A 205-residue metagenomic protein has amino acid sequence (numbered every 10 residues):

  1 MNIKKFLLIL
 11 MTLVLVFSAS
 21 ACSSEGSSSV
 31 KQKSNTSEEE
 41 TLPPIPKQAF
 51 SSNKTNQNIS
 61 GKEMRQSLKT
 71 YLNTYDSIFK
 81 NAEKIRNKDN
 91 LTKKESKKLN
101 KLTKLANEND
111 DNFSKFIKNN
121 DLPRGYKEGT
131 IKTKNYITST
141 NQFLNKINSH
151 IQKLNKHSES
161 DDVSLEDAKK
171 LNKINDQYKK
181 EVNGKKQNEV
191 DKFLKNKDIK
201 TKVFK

Functional and structural regions predicted by a protein language model:
M1-S28: Sec-dependent N-terminal signal peptides of Gram-positive bacterial secreted proteins and lipoproteins
K4-L7, K33, N188: Residue-level detector of intrinsically disordered/flexible regions characterized by low predicted structural confidence
F17-S20, G26, S34, D111 (+1 more regions): Intrinsic disorder/low-complexity segments
S23-P46: Short, low-complexity, disordered segments immediately C-terminal to signal peptides in bacterial exported proteins
S29-N35, A82, T92, N119-Y126: Extracytoplasmic/lumenal low-complexity Ser/Thr/Pro-rich segments of cell-envelope proteins
Q32-S34, K101, E108: N-terminal cationic leader/targeting segments used for protein routing and processing
P43-N100, Q142-K205: C-terminal amphipathic alpha-helix
T103-N141, L154: Short, solvent-exposed, charged loop/turn and helix-capping segments that join or cap alpha-helices on peripheral
